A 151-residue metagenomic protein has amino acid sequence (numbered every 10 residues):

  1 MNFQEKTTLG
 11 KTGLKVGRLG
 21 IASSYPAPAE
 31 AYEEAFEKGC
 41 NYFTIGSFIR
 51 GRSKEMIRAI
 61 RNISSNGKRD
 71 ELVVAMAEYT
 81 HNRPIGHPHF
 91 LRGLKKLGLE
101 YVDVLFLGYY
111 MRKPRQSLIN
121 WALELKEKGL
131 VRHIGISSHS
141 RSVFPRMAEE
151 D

Functional and structural regions predicted by a protein language model:
M1-L72, E127: N-terminal binding-site loop/beta-alpha segment at the start of enzyme catalytic domains that lines or forms
I21, I45, M76, V104-L107 (+1 more regions): Conserved beta-strand positions
S24, A75, L91-L94: Generic anion/oxyanion-binding catalytic loop in active/binding sites
Y25, S47-I49, E78, N82 (+1 more regions): Structured beta->alpha junctions
E30, H81-D151: Glycine/proline-rich, positively charged, aromatic-decorated active-site loop/lid region on the catalytic face
L72-E78: Active-site entrance/lid segments in N-terminal catalytic domains of soluble metabolic enzymes
